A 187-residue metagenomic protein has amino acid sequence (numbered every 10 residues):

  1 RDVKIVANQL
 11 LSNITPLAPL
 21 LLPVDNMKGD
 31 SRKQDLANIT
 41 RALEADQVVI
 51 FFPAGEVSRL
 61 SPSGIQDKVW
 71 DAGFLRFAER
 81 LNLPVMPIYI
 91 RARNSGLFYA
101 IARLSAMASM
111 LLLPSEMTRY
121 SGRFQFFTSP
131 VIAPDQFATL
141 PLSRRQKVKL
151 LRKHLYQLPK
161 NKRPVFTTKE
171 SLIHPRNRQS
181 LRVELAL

Functional and structural regions predicted by a protein language model:
R1-D30: Catalytic core of membrane glycerolipid acyltransferases/transacylases, capturing the structured, soluble-facing
K33-L187: Non-catalytic C-terminal accessory region of glycerolipid acyltransferases and related lyso-lipid remodeling enzymes
